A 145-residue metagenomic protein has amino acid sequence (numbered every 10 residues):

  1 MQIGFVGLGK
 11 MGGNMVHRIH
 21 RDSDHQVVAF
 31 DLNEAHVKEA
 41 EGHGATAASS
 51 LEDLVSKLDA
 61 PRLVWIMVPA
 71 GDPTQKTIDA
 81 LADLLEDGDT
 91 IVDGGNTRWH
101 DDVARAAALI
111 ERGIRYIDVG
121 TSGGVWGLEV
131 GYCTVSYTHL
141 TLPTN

Functional and structural regions predicted by a protein language model:
M1-S49, D53-R62, V125-W126: NAD(P)+-binding Rossmann beta1-loop-alpha1 motif at the extreme N-terminus of oxidoreductases
Q2-F5, I91, Y116-D118, V135: Short glycine-aspartate micro-motif
M15-I19, L81, R105: Hydrophobic residues within alpha-helices that form the first helical element adjacent to the glycine-rich loop
G44-A48, L109-E111, C133-Y137: Short, hinge-like loop/turn segments at secondary-structure boundaries
A45-D101, V130-Y132: Rossmann-like NAD(P)-binding element
G95-C133: Rossmann-fold NAD(P)-binding glycine/threonine-rich loop
T138-T144: Conserved small/polar residues in nucleotide/adenosyl-binding loops
